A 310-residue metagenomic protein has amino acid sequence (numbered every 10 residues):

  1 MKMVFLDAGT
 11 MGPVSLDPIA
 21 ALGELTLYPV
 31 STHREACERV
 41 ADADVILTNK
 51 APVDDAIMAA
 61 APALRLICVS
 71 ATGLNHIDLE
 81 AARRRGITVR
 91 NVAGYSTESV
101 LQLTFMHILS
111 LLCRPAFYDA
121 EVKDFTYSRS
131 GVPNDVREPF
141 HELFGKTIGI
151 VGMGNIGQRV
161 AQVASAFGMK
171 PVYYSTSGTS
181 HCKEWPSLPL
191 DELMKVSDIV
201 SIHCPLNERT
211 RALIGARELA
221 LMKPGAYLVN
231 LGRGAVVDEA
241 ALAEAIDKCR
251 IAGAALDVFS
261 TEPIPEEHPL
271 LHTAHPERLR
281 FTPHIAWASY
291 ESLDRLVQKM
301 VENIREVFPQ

Functional and structural regions predicted by a protein language model:
M1, P13-V14, P18-A21, N134-P224: Rossmann-like dinucleotide/phosphate-binding beta-alpha-beta segment
M1-A43: N-terminal glycine-/charge-rich "phosphate-binding" loop or analogous flexible N-terminal tail
P29, S70-A71, I87-E98, S175 (+1 more regions): Short beta->alpha connector loops at strand-helix junctions that form conserved, small/polar/Pro-enriched
P52-A59, T176-P269: Rossmann-like adenosine-cofactor binding region
V89, L231-Q310: Rossmann-like dinucleotide-binding domain for NAD(H)/NADP(H)
A93-T147: Phosphate-binding beta-alpha-beta segment of Rossmann-like dinucleotide-binding domains, i.e., the NAD(P)
